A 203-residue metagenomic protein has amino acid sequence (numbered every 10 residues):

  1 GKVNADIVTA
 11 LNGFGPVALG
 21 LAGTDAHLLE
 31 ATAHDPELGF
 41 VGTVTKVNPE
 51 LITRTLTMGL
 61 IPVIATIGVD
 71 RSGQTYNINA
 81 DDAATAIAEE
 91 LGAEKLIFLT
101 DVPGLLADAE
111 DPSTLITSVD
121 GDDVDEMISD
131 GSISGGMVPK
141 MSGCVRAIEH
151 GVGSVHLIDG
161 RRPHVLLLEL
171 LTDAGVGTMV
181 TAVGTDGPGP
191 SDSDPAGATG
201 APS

Functional and structural regions predicted by a protein language model:
G1-S203: C-terminal catalytic "cap/lid" subdomain
